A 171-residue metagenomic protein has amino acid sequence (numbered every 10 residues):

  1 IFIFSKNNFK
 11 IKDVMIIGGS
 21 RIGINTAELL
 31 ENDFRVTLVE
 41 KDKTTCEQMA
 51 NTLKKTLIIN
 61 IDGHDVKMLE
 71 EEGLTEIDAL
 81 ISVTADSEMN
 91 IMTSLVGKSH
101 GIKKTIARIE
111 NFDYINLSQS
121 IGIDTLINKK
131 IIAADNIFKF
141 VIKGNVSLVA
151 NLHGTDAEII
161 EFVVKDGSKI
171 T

Functional and structural regions predicted by a protein language model:
I1-T171: Cytosolic regulatory regions of ion transport systems
